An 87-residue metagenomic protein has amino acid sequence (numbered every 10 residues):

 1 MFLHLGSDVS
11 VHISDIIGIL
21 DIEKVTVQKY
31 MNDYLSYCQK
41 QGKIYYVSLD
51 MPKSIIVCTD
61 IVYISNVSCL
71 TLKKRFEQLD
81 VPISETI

Functional and structural regions predicted by a protein language model:
M1-I87: Eukaryotic intrinsically disordered, low-complexity regulatory linkers and tails enriched in Ser/Thr/Pro
